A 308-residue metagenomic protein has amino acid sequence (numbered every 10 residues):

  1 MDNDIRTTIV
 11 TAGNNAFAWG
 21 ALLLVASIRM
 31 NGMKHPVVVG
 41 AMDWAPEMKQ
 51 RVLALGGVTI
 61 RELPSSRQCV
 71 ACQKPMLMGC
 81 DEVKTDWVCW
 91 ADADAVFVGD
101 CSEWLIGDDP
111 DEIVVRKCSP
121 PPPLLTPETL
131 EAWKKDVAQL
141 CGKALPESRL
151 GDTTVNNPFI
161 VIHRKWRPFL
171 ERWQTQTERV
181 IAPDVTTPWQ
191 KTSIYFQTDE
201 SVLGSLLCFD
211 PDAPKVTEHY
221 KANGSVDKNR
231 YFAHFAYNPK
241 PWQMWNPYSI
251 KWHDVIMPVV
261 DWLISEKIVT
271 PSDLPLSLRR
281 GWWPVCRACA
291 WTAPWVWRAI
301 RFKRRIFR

Functional and structural regions predicted by a protein language model:
M1-R67, V83-K84, P275-L276, R280-R308: N-terminal anchoring/stem segment of glycosyltransferases
D2-I5, P146-T153, R164-R308: A glycosyltransferase accessory/donor-loop signature
L23, L63-I106, I113-R116, V260: A conserved donor-nucleotide-binding helix/loop in the catalytic core of Leloir-type glycosyltransferases
M42-M48, F97-S102, H219-A222: Short, polar loop motifs at secondary-structure junctions
V52-L63, P75-L77, D111-I113, R230-A233: Active-site regions of enzymes building and remodeling cell-envelope glycoconjugates
A71-P75, N157, F196-S201: Conserved glycosyltransferase catalytic-site signature
F97-Q139: Conserved donor-nucleotide/metal-binding helix-loop-beta segment in metal-dependent transferases, i.e., the alpha-helix
K135-G151: Short, flexible, basic/aromatic active-site loop/helix in glycosyltransferases
